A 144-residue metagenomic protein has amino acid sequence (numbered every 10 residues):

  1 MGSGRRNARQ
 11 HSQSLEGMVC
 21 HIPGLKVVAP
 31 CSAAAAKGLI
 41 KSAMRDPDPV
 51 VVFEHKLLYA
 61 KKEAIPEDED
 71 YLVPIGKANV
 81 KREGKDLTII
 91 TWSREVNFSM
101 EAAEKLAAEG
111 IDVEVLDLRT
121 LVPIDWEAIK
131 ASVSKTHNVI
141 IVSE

Functional and structural regions predicted by a protein language model:
M1-D46: Conserved thiamine diphosphate
G4, K56-E144: Thiamine diphosphate
G24, P49, G110-D112: A generic structural signal for alpha->beta connector loops
K41, D48, E104-A108: Charged, amphipathic alpha-helical interaction segments
D48-P49, D86: Short, surface-exposed beta-edge/turn micro-motifs
